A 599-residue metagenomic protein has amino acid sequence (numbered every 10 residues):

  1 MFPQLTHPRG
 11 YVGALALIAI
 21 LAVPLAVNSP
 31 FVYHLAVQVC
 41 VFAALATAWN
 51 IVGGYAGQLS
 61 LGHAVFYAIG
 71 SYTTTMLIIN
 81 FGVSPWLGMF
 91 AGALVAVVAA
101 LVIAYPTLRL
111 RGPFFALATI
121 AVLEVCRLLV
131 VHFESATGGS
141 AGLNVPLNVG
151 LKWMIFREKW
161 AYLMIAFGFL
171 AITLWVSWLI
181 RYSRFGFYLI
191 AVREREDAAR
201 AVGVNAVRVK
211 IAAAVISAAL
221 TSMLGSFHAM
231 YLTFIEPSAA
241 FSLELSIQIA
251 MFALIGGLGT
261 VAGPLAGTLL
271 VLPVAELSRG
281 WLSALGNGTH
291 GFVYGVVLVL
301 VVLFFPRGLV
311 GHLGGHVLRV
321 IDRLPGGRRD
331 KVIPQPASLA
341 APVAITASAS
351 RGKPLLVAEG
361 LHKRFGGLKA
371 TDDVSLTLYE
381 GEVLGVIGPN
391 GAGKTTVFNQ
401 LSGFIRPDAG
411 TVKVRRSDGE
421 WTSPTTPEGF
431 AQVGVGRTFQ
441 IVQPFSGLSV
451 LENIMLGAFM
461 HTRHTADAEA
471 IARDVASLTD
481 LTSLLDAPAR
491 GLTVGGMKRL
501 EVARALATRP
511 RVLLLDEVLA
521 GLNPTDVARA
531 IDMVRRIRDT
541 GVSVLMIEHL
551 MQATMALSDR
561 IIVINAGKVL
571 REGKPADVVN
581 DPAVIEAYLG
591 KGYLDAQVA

Functional and structural regions predicted by a protein language model:
M1-Q335: Transmembrane alpha-helices and adjacent helix-loop boundaries
I387-P389: The feature captures the beta-strand-to-loop junction immediately N-terminal to the Walker
S402: Helix-to-loop junction immediately C-terminal to a conserved catalytic motif
T425, L448-V450, M455-A468, L478 (+1 more regions): ABC-type ATPase nucleotide-binding domains, specifically the catalytic core motifs of the NBD
M455, D467-A487, R511, D532-R535: Conserved ABC ATPase "signature" region
L513-E517: Catalytic Walker B motif of ABC-type/P-loop ATPase nucleotide-binding domains
